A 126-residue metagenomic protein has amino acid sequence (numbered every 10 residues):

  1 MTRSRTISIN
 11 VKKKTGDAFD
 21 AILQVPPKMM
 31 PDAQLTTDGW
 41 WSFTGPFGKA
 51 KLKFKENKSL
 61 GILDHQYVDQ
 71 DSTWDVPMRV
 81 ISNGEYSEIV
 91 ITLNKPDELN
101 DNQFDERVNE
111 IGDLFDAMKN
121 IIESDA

Functional and structural regions predicted by a protein language model:
M1-T37: Hydrophobic ligand-binding cavity/cleft-lining segments
T2-I9, G84-S87, D101: Aromatic-glycine hotspot motif
A18-I22, F54, I89, I111 (+1 more regions): Hydrophobic pocket/interface hotspot
T37-F43: N-terminal glycine/threonine-rich, aromatic-flanked beta-hairpin/loop signature
T44-D97: Hydrophobic-ligand binding "helix-grip"
N94-A126: A conserved amphipathic terminal alpha-helix motif
